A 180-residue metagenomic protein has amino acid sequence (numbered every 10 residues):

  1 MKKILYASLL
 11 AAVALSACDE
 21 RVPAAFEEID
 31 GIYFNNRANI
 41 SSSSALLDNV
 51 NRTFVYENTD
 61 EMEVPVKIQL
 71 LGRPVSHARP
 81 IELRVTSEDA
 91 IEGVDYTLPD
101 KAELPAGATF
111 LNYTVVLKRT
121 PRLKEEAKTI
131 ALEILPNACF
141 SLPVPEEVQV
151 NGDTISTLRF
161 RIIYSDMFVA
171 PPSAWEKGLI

Functional and structural regions predicted by a protein language model:
K2-S8: Sec-dependent signal peptide recognition, specifically the positively charged N-region followed immediately by
A14-A17: C-terminal motif of bacterial Sec signal peptides marking the signal peptidase cleavage site
D19-I180: Short boundary segments that mark the start of a structured unit
